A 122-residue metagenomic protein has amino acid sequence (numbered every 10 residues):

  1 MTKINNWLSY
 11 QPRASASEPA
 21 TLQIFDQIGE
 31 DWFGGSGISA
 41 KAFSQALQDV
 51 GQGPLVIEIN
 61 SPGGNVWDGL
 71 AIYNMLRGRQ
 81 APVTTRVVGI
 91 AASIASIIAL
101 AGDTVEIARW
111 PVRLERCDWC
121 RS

Functional and structural regions predicted by a protein language model:
M1-S96, L100-S122: N-terminal organellar transit peptides
